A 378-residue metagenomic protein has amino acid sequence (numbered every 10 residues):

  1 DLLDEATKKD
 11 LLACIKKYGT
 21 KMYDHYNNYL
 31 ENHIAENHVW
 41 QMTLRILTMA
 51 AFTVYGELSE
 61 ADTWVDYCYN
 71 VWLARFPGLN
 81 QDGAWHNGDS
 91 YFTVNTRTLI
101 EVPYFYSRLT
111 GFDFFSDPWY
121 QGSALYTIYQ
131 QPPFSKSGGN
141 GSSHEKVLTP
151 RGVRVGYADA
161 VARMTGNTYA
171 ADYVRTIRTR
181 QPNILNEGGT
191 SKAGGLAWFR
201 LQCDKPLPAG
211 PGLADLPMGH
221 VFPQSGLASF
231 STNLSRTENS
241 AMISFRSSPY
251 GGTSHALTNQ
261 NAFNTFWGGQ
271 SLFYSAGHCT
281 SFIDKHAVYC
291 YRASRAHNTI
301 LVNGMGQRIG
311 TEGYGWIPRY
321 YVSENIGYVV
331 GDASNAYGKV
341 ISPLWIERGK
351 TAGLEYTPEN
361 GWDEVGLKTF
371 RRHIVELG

Functional and structural regions predicted by a protein language model:
D1-A6, T43-S59, N95-F112, G156-T168 (+6 more regions): Well-ordered alpha-helical scaffold segments within catalytic/enzyme domains
D1-K136, S143-H144: Aromatic-lined, polymer-binding surfaces characteristic of secreted/periplasmic polysaccharide-degrading enzymes
L2-H38, R180-G195, L272, G277-C279 (+2 more regions): Short, charged N-terminal helix-start/capping segments
T7, L11, T43, W64 (+8 more regions): Alpha-helical structural motif
N37, W85, D89-F92, D113-F114 (+6 more regions): Hydrophobic alpha-helical scaffolding
V39, E60, Y91, W119 (+7 more regions): Generic detector of ordered secondary-structure context
G111-K192: C-terminal, helix-dominated tail/subdomain
I184-G378: Catalytic and substrate-binding regions of extracellular carbohydrate-active enzymes, especially polysaccharide lyases
